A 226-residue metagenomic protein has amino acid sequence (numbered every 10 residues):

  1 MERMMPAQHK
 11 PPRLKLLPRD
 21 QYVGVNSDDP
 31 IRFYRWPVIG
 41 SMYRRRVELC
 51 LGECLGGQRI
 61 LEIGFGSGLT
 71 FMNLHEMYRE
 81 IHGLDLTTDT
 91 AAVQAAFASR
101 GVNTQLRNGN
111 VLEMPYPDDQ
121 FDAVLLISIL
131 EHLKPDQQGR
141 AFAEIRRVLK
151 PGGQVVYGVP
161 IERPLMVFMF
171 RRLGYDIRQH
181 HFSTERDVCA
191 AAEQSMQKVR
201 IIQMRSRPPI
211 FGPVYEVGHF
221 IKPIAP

Functional and structural regions predicted by a protein language model:
M1-P117, A123, G139-F142, R178-F182 (+3 more regions): Conserved N-terminal segment of class I S-adenosyl-L-methionine
L55, H75-E76, K150, E193 (+1 more regions): Short conserved AdoMet
A123-I129: A short beta-strand submotif of the Rossmann-like class I SAM-dependent methyltransferase core that lines
E131-L133: A short His-aromatic
G139-P151: A short glycine-rich, Lys/Arg-flanked "PGG" loop and its adjoining helix->strand segment in the class I
G152-V159: Conserved beta-strand signature within the Rossmann-like core of class I S-adenosyl-L-methionine
I161-Q179: Short, glycine-/aromatic-enriched active-site segment of Class I SAM-dependent methyltransferases
Q197-P208: Conserved S-adenosyl-L-methionine
